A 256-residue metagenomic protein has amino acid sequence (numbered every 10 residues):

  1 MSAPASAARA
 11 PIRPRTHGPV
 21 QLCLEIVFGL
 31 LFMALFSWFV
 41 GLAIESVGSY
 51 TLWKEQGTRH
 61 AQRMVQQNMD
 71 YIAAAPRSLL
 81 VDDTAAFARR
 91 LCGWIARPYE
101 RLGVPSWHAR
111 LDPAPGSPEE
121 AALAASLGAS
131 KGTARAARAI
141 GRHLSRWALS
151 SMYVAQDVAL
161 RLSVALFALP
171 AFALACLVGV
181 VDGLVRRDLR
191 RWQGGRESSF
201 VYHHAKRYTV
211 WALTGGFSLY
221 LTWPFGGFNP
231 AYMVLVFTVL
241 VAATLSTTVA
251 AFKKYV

Functional and structural regions predicted by a protein language model:
S2-S6, K253-V256: Short, charged juxtamembrane terminal tails flanking transmembrane helices
A3-Y50: Hydrophobic secretory-pathway targeting helix
C23-A34, A171, Y208-A212, Y232-V239: Alpha-helical transmembrane segments
M33-Q56, A165-V178: Hydrophobic alpha-helical membrane-embedded segments
A34-F39, V236-T248: Alpha-helical membrane-embedded segments
Y50-Y153: Long, solvent-exposed extracytoplasmic domains/loops
P115-W211: Membrane-proximal, non-transmembrane alpha-helical segments
L177-T238, T247-V256: Hydrophobic alpha-helical transmembrane segments and adjacent short intramembrane/lumenal linkers of inner/organellar
